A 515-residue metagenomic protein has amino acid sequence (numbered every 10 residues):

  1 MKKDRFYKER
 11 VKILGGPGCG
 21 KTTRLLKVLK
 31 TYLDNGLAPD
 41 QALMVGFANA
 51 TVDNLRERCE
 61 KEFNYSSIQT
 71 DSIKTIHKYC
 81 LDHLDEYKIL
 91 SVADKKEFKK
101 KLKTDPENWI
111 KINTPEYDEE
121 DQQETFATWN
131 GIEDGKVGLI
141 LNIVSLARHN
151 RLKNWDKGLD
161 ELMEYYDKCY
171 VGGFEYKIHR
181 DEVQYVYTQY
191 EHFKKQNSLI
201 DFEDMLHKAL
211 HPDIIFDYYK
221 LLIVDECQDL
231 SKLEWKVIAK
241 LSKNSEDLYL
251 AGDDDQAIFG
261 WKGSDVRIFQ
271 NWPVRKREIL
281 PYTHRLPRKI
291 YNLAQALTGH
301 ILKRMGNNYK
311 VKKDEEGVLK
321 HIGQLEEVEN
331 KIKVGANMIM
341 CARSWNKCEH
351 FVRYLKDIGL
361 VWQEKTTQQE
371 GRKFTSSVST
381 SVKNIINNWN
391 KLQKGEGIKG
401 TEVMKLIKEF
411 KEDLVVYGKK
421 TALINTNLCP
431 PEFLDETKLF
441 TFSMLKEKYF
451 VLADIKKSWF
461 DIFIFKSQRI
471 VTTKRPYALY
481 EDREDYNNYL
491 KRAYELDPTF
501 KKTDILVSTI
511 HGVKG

Functional and structural regions predicted by a protein language model:
M1-G15, T23-R24, Q41, E120-I223 (+3 more regions): Accessory N-terminal region flanking or inserted into the helicase ATPase core in nucleic-acid motor proteins
M1-S91, N292-Q295, S508, V513-K514: P-loop NTPase Walker
G16-K21, K27, F47-A50, L221 (+5 more regions): Conserved helicase motor core of SF1/SF2 NTP-dependent helicases
C19, N49, K78, R288-Y291 (+1 more regions): Core RecA-like ATPase module of SF1/SF2 helicases and allied nucleic-acid translocases
T31, E60-N64, I89-L90, A239-K243 (+2 more regions): Glycine-rich, phosphate-binding/catalytic loops in enzymes
Q41, G46-V144, I358, Q363-E370: Conserved P-loop NTPase-based nucleic-acid remodeling module centered on helicase motor cores
S72-T75, D201-A209, T503-H511: Conserved two-lobed SF2 helicase motor
K320-A336: Conserved interdomain hinge at the start of the Helicase C-terminal
